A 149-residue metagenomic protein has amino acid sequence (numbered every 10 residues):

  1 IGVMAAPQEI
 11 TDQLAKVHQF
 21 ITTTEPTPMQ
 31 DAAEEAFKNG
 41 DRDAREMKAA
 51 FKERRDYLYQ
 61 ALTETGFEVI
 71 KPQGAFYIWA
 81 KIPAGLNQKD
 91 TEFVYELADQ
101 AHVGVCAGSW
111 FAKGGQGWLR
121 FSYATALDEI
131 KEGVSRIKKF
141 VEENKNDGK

Functional and structural regions predicted by a protein language model:
I1-K149: PLP-dependent class I/II
